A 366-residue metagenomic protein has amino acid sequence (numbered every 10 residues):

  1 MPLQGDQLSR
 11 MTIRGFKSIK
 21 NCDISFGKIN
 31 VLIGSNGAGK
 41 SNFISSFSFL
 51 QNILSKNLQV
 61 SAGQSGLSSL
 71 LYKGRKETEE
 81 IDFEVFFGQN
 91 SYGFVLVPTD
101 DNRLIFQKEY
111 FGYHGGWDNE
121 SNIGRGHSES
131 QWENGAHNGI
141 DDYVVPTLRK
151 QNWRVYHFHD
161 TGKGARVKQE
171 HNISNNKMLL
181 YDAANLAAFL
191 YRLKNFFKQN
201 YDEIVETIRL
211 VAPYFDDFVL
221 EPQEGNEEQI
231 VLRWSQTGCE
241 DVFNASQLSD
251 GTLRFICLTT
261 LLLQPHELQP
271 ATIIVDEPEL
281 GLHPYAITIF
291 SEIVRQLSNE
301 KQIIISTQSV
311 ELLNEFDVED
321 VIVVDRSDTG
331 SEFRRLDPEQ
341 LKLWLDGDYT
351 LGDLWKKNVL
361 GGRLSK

Functional and structural regions predicted by a protein language model:
M1-K20: N-terminal pre-Walker A segment at the start of P-loop NTPase domains
M1-Q4, T288-K366: C-terminal lobe/lid and adjacent interdomain/linker elements of RecA-like ASCE P-loop ATPase modules
N21-G27, P265-L268: Phosphate-binding P-loop
G27-S65, E109, D182, F255-L261 (+1 more regions): Phosphate-binding glycine-rich loops of NTP-binding sites
I44-D101: Conserved P-loop NTP-binding catalytic core
G88-L210, Y214-V219: Electropositive, glycine-dotted interaction segments that contact anionic polymers or phosphate-rich ligands
Q229, Q236-E240, N244-V275, Y285-T288: GG-anchored amphipathic helix commonly corresponding to the ABC/SMC/Rad50 NBD signature/C-loop
